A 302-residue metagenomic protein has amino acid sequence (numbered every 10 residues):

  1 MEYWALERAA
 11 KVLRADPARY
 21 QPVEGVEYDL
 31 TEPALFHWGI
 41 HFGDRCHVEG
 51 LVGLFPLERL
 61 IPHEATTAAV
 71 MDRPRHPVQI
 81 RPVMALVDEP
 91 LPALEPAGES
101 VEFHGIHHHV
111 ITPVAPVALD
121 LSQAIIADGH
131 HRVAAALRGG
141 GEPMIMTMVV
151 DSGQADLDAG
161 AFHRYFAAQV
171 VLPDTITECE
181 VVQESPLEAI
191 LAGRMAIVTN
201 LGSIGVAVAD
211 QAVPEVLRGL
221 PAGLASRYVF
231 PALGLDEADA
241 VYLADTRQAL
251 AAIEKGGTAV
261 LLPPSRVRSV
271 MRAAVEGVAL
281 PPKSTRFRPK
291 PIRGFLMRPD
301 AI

Functional and structural regions predicted by a protein language model:
M1-I302: Surface-exposed, charge/polar-rich loops and edge strands
